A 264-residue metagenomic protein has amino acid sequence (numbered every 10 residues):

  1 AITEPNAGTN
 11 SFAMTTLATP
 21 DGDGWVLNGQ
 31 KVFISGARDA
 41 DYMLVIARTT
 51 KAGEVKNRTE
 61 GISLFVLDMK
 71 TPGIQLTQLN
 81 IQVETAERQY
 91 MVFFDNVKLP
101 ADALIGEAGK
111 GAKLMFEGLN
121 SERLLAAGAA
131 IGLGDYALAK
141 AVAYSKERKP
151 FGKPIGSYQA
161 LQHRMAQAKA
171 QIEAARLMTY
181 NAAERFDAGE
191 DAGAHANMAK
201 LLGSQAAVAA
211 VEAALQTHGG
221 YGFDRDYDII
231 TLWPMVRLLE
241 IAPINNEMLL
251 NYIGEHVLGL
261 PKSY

Functional and structural regions predicted by a protein language model:
A1-N6, V26, Q30-V32, G36-R38 (+5 more regions): Active-site beta-strand/loop segments that form the cofactor-binding cradle of oxidoreductase flavoproteins
A1-P20: A gly/ser-rich beta-alpha-beta helix-loop segment of oxidoreductase catalytic cores
N6-T9, F33-G36, V55-N57, N80-R88: Short Gly/Pro-enriched turn/cap motifs at secondary-structure boundaries
A13-T15, K70-K98: Flexible, small-/acidic-enriched active-site or ligand-binding loops
T19, V45-R48, V66-D68, F93-D95 (+2 more regions): Short beta-strand-to-turn element immediately C-terminal to the catalytic PLP-Schiff-base lysine in fold type I
P20, G24, M91-F93, K110 (+1 more regions): Alpha-helical interface subdomain recognition
N28-Q75: A short core secondary-structure module
N96-L114: Long, acidic (Asp/Glu-rich), low-complexity accessory segments flanking structured domains
